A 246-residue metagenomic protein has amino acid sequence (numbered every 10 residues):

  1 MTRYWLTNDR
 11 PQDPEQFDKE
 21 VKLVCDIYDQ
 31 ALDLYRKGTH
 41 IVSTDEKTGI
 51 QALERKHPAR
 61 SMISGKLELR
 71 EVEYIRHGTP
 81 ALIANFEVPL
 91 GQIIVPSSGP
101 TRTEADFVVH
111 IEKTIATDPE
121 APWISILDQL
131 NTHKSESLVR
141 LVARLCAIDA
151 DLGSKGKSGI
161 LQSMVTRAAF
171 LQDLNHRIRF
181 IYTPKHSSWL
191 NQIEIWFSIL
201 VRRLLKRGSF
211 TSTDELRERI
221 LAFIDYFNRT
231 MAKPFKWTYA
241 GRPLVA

Functional and structural regions predicted by a protein language model:
M1-R76, A246: Charge-mixed, compositionally biased segments that are often intrinsically disordered regulatory tracts
I41, I124-S125: Hydrophobic "anchor" residues on beta-strands that sit immediately upstream of conserved functional sites
S43-D45, N85, I111, D128 (+4 more regions): Mobile genetic element proteins and their domesticated derivatives, centered on retroelements and DNA transposons
I50-A52, T132-E136, W189-Q192, P243-A246: Short catalytic/ligand-binding loop motif for oxyanion handling, primarily in non-cytosolic enzymes, centered on
M62-I124: Electropositive, glycine- and tryptophan-enriched low-complexity nucleic-acid-binding patches
P80, D128, K155-N175, R179-R202: RNase H-like two-metal-ion nuclease catalytic core shared by retroviral integrases and related mobile-element nucleases
H133-Q162: Internal, charge-rich low-complexity segments
H176-Y182, H186-S187, E194-A246: C-terminal anion-handling pockets and recognition modules
